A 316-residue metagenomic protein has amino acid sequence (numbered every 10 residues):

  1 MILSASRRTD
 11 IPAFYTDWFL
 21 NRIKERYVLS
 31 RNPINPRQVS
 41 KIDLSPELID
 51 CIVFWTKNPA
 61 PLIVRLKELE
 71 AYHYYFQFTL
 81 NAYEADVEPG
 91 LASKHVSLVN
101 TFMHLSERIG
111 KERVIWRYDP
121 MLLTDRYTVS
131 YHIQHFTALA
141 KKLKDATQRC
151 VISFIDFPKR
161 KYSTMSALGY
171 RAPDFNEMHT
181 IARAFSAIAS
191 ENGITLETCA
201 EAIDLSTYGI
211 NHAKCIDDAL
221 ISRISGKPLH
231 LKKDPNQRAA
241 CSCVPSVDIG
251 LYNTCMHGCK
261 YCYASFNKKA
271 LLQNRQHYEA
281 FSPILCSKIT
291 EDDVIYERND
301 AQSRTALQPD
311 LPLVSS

Functional and structural regions predicted by a protein language model:
M1-E88, L98-K111, K268-S316: Conserved Radical SAM active-site core
R8-D10, K57, T79-Y83, D119-M121 (+2 more regions): Active-site beta-loop-alpha junctions enriched in small/polar residues
E84-A92, P120-S130, M165-P173: Surface-exposed cleft-lining segments at the edges of enzyme active sites
S97-T164, R183-A200: Conserved C-terminal portion of the radical SAM core fold that forms the substrate/S-adenosylmethionine-binding
T147-Y252: Catalytic cores of enzyme domains
L196, I210-I224, P228-H230, V244 (+4 more regions): Intrinsically disordered, low-complexity segments enriched in serine, threonine, and glycine
A239, V247-K268: Local cysteine-cluster metal-coordination motifs and their immediate loop/turn environment, predominantly Fe-S cluster
